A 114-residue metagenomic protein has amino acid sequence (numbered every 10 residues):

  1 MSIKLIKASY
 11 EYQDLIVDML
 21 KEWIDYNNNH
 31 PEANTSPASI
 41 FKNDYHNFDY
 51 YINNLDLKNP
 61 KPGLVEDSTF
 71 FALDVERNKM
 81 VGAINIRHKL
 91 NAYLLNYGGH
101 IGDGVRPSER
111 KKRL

Functional and structural regions predicted by a protein language model:
M1-Y45: Conserved N-terminal entry element of GNAT/NAT acetyltransferase domains
I3, D67, G98-H100: Short, solvent-exposed beta-strand edge segments and adjacent coil->beta transition regions
K21, R77, R106: Residue-level marker of positions within ordered structural domains that often coincide with functionally constrained
A33, L95, I101-D103: Flexible domain-boundary/linker segments
S39-N96: Acetyl-CoA-dependent GNAT
L73, R87-H88, H100-K111: A short, internal acetyl-CoA/4′-phosphopantetheine-binding micro-motif in the GNAT/acyltransferase core
